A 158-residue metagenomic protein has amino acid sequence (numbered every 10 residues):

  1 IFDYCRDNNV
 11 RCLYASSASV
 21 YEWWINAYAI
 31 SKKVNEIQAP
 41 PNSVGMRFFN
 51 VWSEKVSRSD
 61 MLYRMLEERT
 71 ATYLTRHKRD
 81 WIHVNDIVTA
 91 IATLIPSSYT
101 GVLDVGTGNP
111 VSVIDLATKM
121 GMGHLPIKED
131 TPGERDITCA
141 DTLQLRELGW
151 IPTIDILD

Functional and structural regions predicted by a protein language model:
I1, A39, M65, Q144-R146: Structural element of the ATP-grasp superfamily
I1-I30, V44: Conserved Rossmann-fold NAD(P)-dependent oxidoreductase catalytic core, especially the SDR/UDP-sugar
S17-V20, N50-V56, P110: Active-site proximal helix/loop that lines the substrate pocket of Rossmann-like NAD(P)-dependent oxidoreductase domains
A27-A29, K33, I37-V88, A92 (+1 more regions): NAD(P)-dependent short-chain dehydrogenase/reductase
G45, W81, P110, C139-A140: Short aromatic/basic micro-patch
A71-T72, L94-V105: Core catalytic loop region at the nicotinamide-binding pocket of NAD(P)H-dependent oxidoreductases
L74-R76, V102-L103, V111-T118, M122-T142: C-terminal "lid/loop" region of Rossmann-like NAD(P)-dependent oxidoreductases
M120, D155-D158: Amphipathic terminal alpha-helices
